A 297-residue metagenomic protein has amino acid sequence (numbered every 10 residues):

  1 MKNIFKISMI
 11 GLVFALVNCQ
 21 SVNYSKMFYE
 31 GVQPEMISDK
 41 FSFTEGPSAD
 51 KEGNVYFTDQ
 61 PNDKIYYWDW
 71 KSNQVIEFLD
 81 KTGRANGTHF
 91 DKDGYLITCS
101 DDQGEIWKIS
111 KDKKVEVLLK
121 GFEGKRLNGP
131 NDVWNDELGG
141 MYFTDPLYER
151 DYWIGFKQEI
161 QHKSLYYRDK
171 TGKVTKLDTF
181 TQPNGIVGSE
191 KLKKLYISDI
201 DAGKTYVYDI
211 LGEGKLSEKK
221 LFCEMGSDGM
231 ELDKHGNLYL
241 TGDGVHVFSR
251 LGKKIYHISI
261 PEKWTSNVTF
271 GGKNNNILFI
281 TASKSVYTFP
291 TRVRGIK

Functional and structural regions predicted by a protein language model:
M1-V22: Bacterial Sec-dependent N-terminal signal peptides
C19-K297: Sequence-structural signature of mature extracellular/luminal beta-sheet repeat domains, prominently beta-propellers
